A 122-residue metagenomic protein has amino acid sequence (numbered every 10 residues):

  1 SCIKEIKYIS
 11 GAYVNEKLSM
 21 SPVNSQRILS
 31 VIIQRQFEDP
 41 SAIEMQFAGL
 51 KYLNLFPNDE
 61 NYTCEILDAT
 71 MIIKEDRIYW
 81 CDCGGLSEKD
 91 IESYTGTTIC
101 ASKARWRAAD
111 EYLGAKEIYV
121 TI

Functional and structural regions predicted by a protein language model:
S1-I122: Surface-exposed, interaction-prone regions used to assemble/regulate multi-protein complexes
